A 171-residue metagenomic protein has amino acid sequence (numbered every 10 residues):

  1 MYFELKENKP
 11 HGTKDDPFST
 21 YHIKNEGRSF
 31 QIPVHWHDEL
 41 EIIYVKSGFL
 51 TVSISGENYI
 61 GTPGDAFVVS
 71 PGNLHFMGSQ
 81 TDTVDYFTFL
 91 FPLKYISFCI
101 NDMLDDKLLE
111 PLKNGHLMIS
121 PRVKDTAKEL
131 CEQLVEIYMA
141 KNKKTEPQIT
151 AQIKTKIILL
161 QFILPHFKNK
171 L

Functional and structural regions predicted by a protein language model:
M1-I60, D106, L117: Generic protein-terminus/edge-of-domain signal
Y2-S19, F76-A140: A hydrophobic/aromatic-rich effector-binding and dimerization subdomain of bacterial HTH-type transcriptional regulators
D15-P17, E39, P63, T83-D85 (+1 more regions): A structure-centric signal for secondary-structure junctions around beta-strands
L40, F87, L160: Residue-level detector of short, conserved catalytic/binding motifs and their immediate flanks
T51, F67, P71-M77, Y95-I96: Histidine-centered metal-chelating micro-motifs
G56-P71: Short acidic-glycine-tyrosine-enriched beta hairpin
R122-L171: An amphipathic alpha-helical interaction segment
